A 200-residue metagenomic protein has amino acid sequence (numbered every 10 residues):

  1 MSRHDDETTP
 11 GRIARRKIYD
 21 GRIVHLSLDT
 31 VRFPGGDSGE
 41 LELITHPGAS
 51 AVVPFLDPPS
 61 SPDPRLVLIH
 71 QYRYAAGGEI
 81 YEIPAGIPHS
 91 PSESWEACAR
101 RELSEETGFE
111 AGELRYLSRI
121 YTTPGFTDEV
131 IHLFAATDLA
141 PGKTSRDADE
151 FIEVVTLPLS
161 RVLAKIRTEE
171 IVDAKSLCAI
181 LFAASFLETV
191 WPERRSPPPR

Functional and structural regions predicted by a protein language model:
M1-T8, E193-R200: Basic/polar N-terminal segments that are highly enriched at the extreme N-terminus, encompassing both cleavable
S2-R3, E7-T9, L41-P47, V53 (+2 more regions): Conserved Nudix-box catalytic region and its N-terminal flanking loop in Nudix hydrolases and closely related
A14-V53: Acidic, metal-coordinating catalytic segment for phosphate/diphosphate chemistry, firing primarily on the Nudix
H25-D29, R65, E79, V130-H132: Short beta-strand micro-motifs in enzyme catalytic cores
F33, P54-L56, H70, A135-D138: Residue-level signal for short segments within beta-strands and strand-turn junctions of well-structured beta-sheet
G39, S50-A51, P59, G86-A174 (+1 more regions): Unchanged
I180: C-terminal boundary of histidine-terminating zinc-finger modules
A183-S196: Short helix-capping/linker segments at secondary-structure and domain boundaries
